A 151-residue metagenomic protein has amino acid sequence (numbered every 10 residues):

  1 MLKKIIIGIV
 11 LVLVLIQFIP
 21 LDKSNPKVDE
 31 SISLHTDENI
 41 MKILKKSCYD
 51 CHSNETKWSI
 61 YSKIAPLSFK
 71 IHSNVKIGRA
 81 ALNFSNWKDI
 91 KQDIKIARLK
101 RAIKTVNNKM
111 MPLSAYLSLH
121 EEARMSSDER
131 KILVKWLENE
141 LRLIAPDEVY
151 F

Functional and structural regions predicted by a protein language model:
M1-L34, L137-F151: Post-cleavage N-terminal segment of exported redox proteins
L13, S24-H35, F84-D89, S114-L119: Sequence context of c-type cytochrome heme-c attachment sites
H35-Y49, I71: Sequence/structural segment immediately N-terminal to covalent heme-attachment motifs in c-type and related
E38, K42, D93, A123-D128: Soluble non-cytosolic domains of exported or imported proteins
L44-E55, M111, L133: The canonical Cys-X-X-Cys-His
I60-P66: Short cysteine/histidine-rich zinc-coordinating motifs and their immediately flanking basic loops
F69-L119: Extracytoplasmic electron-transfer domains, predominantly the class I c-type cytochrome c fold
K109-M110, L117, E121-E148: C-terminal capping alpha-helices of c-type cytochrome domains
